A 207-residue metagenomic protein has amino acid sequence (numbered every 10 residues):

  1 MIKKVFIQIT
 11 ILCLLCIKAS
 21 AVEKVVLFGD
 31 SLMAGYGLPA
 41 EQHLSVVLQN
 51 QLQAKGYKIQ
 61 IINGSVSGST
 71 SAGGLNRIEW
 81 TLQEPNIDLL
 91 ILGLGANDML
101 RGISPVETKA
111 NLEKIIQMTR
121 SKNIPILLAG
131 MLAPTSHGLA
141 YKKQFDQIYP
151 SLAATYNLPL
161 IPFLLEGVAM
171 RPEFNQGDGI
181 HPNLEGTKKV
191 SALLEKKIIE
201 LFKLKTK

Functional and structural regions predicted by a protein language model:
M1-I9: Bacterial N-terminal signal peptides that target proteins for export
Q8-C16: Bacterial N-terminal signal peptides
I9, S71-L75: Short gly/ser/thr-rich secondary-structure transition/capping motifs
L15, K55-Y57, R120, A154: Short, structurally constrained coil/turn elements that cap an alpha-helix or connect an alpha-helix to the following
S20-S67, R77-N86: Serine-esterase "nucleophile elbow" of acetyl-processing enzymes
A34, T70, T135: Flexible, glycine-rich phosphate/dinucleotide-binding loops and adjacent beta-alpha linkers at cofactor/substrate
G37, I62-T70, M99-I103, G179: Acidic/histidine-rich helix-loop elements that form or flank divalent-metal/phosphate-binding sites at the catalytic
L75-K207: Alpha-helical cap/lid subdomain in secreted, periplasmic, or secretory-pathway luminal O-acyl-processing enzymes
